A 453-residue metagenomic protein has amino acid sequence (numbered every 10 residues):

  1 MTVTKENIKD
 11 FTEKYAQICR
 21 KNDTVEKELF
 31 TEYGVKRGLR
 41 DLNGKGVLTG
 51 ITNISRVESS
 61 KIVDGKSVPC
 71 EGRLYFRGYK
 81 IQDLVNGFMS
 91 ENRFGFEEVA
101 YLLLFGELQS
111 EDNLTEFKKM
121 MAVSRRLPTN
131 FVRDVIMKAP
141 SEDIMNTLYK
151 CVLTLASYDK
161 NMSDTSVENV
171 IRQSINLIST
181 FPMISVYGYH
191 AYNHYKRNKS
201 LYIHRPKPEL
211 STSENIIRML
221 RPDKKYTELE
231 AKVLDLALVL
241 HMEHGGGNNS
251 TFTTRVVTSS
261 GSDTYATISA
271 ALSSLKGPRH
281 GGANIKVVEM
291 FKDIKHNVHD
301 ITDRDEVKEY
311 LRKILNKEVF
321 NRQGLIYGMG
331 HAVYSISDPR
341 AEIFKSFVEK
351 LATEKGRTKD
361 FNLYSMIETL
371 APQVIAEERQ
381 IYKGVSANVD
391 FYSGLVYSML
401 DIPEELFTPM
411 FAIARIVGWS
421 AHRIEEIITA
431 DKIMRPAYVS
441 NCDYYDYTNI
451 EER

Functional and structural regions predicted by a protein language model:
M1-R453: Non-transmembrane, aqueous-exposed alpha-helical and coiled segments at domain scale
